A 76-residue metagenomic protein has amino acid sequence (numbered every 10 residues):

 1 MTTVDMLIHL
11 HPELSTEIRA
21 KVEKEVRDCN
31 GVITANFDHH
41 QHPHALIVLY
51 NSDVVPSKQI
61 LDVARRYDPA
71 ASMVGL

Functional and structural regions predicted by a protein language model:
M1-E13: Short glycine-/aliphatic-rich beta-strand segments at the starts of folded cytosolic domains
T3, H39-P43, L76: Short Gly/Ser/Thr- and Asp/Glu-enriched loop/turn motifs at secondary-structure junctions
L14, E23-H40: Short acidic amphipathic segments
K21-V26, Q59-D68: Short amphipathic alpha-helices in soluble, non-transmembrane regions that often serve as interface/regulatory elements
A35-N36, R66-L76: Conserved short beta-strand edge segments in small beta-sheet-based binding/regulatory domains
H44-L49: A generic structural motif
Y50-V55: Helix N-cap motif at beta-to-alpha junctions
